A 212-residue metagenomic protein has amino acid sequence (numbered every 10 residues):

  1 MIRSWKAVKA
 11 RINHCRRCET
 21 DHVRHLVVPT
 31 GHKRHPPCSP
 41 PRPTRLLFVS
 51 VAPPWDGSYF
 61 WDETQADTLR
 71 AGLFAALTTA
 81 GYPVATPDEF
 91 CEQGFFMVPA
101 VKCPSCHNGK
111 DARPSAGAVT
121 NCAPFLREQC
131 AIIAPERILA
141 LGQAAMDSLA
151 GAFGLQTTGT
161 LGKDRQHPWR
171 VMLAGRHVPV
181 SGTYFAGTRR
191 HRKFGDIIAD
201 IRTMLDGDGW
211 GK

Functional and structural regions predicted by a protein language model:
I2-G211: A polyanion-binding, active-site-adjacent surface
